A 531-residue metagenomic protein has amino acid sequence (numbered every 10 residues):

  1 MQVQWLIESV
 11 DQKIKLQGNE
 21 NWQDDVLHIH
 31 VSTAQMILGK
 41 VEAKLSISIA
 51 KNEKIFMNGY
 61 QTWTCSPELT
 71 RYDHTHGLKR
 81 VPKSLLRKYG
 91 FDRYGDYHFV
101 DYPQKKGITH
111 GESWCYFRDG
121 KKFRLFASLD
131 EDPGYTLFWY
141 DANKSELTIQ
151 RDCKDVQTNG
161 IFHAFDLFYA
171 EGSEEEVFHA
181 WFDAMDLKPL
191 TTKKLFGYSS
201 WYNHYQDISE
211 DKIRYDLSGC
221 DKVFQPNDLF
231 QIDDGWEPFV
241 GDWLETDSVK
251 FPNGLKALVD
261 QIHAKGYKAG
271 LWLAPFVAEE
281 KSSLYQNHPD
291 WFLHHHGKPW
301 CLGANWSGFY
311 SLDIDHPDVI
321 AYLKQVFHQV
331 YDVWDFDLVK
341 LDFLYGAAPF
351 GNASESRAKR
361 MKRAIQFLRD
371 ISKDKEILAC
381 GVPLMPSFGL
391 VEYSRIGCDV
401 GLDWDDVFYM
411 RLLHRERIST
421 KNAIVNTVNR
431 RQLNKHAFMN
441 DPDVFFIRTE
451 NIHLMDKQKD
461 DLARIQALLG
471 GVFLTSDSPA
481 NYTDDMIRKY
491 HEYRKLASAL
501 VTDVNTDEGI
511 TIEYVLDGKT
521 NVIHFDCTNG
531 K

Functional and structural regions predicted by a protein language model:
M1-V177: N-terminal accessory beta-strand-rich subdomains and adjacent acidic, glycine-rich linkers that precede catalytic cores
V177-L195: Acidic/polar, glycine-enriched structural segments that form the non-catalytic walls/loops of the carbohydrate-binding
K194-Y198, Y202-H328, D332-F350: Aromatic-lined carbohydrate-binding/catalytic grooves of carbohydrate-active enzymes
S200-Y202, Q231, Y267-E280, M361-S394 (+1 more regions): Aromatic-lined carbohydrate-recognition surfaces of secreted/lumenal glycan-active proteins
Y285-D318, R369-N481: Glycan-recognition surfaces
D315-S387, Y393: Hydrophobic, well-ordered secondary-structure scaffolds
D460-L462, Q466-L474, N505-K531: Carbohydrate-binding surface patches
A463-T506: Aromatic- and carboxylate-lined catalytic core of secreted/periplasmic carbohydrate-active enzymes
